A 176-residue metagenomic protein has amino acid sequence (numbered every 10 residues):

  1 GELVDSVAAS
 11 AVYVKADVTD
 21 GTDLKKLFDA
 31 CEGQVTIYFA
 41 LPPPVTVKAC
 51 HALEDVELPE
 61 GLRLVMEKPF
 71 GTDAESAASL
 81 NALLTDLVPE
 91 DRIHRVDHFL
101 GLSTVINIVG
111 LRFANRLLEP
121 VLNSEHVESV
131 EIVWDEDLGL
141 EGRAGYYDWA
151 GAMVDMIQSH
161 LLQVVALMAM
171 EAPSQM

Functional and structural regions predicted by a protein language model:
G1-M66, F70-M176: Secretory/organelle targeting and membrane-embedding segments
